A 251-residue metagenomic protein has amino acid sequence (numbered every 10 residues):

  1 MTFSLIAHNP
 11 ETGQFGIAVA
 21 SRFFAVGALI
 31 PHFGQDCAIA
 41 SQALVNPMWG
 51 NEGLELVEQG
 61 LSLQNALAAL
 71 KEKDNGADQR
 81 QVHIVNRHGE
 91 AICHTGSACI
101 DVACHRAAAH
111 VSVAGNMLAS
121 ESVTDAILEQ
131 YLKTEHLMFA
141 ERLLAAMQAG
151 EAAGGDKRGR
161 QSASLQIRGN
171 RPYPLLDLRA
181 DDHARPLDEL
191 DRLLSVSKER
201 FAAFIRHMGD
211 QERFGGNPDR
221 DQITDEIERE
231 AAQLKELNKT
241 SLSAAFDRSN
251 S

Functional and structural regions predicted by a protein language model:
M1-S251: N-terminal nucleophile
